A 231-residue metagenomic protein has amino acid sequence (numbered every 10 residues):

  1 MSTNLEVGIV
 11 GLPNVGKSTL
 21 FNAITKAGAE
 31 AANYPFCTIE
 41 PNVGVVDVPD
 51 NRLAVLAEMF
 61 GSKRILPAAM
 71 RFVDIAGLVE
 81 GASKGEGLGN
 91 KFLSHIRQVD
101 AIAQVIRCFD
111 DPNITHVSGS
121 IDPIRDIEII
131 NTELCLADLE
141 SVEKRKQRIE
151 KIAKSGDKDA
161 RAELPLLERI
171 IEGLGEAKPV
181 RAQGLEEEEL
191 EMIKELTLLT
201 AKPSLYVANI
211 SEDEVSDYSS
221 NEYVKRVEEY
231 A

Functional and structural regions predicted by a protein language model:
M1-T115, E143-K144, I149: Conserved G1/Walker A P-loop phosphate-binding module
M1-V10, V15, F21, E143 (+1 more regions): C-terminal-of-GTPase-core extension/linker across diverse P-loop GTPases
L5, P35, I39, R52 (+11 more regions): Helical mechanochemical/support elements of P-loop NTPase systems and associated helical scaffolds
G44-P49, A76-E86, R97-D159, G173-E186 (+1 more regions): Conserved Switch II/interswitch segment of TRAFAC-class P-loop GTPases
